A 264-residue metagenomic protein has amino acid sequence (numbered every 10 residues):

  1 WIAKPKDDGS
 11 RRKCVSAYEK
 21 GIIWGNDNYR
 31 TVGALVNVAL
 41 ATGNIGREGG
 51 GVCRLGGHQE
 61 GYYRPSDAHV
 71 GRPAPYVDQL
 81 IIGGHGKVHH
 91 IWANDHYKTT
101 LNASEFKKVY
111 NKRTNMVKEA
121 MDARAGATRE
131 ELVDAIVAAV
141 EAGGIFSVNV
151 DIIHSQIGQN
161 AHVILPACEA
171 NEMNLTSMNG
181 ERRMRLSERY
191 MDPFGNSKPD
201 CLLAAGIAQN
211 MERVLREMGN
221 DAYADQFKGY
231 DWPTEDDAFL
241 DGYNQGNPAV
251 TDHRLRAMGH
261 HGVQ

Functional and structural regions predicted by a protein language model:
W1-E48, L55-H261: Non-catalytic alpha/beta scaffold blocks inside enzyme catalytic domains
